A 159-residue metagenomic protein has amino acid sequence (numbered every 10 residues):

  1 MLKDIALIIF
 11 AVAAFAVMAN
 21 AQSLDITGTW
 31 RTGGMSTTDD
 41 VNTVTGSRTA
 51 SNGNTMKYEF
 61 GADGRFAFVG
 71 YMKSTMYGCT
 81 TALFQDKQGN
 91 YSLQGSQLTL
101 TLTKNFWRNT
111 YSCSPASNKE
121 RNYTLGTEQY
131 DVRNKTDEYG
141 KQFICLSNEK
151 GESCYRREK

Functional and structural regions predicted by a protein language model:
L2, V17-Q88, S92-K159: Lipid interaction determinants
L7-A16: Bacterial N-terminal signal peptides
